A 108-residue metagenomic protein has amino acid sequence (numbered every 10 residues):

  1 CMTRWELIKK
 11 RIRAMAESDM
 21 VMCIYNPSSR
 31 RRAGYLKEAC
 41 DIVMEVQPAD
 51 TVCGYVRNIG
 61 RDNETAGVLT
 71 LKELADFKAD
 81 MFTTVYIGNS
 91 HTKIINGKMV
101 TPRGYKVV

Functional and structural regions predicted by a protein language model:
C1-V21: Class I SAM-dependent methyltransferase SAM-binding "motif I" and its flanking Rossmann-like core
S18-V108: A contiguous loop/helix-start segment that scaffolds small-molecule binding in enzyme catalytic cores
